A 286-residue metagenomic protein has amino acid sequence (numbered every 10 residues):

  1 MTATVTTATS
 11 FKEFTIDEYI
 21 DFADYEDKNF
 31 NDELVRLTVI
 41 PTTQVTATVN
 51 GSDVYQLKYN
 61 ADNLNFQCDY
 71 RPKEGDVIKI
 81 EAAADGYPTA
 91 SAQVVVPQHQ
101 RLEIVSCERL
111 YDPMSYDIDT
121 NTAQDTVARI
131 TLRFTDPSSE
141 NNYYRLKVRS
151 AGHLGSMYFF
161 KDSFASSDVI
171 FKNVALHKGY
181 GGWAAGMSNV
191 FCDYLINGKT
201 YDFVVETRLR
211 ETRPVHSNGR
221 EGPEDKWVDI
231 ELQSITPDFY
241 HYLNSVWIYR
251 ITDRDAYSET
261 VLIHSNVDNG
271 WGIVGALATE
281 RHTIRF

Functional and structural regions predicted by a protein language model:
M1-F286: A sequence/structural signal for flexible, mid-protein segments enriched in small/helix-disrupting residues
